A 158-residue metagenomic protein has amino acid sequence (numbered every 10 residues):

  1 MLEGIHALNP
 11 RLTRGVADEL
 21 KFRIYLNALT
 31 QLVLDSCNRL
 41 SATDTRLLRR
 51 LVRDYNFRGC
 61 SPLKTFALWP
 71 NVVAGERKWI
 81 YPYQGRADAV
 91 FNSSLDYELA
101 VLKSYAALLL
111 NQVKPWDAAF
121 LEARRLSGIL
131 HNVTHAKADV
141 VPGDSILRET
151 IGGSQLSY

Functional and structural regions predicted by a protein language model:
M1-H6: Switch II (G3) loop of P-loop NTPases
A7-Y158: Conserved NTP phosphate-binding and transfer environment spanning the P-loop NTPase/kinase superfamily
